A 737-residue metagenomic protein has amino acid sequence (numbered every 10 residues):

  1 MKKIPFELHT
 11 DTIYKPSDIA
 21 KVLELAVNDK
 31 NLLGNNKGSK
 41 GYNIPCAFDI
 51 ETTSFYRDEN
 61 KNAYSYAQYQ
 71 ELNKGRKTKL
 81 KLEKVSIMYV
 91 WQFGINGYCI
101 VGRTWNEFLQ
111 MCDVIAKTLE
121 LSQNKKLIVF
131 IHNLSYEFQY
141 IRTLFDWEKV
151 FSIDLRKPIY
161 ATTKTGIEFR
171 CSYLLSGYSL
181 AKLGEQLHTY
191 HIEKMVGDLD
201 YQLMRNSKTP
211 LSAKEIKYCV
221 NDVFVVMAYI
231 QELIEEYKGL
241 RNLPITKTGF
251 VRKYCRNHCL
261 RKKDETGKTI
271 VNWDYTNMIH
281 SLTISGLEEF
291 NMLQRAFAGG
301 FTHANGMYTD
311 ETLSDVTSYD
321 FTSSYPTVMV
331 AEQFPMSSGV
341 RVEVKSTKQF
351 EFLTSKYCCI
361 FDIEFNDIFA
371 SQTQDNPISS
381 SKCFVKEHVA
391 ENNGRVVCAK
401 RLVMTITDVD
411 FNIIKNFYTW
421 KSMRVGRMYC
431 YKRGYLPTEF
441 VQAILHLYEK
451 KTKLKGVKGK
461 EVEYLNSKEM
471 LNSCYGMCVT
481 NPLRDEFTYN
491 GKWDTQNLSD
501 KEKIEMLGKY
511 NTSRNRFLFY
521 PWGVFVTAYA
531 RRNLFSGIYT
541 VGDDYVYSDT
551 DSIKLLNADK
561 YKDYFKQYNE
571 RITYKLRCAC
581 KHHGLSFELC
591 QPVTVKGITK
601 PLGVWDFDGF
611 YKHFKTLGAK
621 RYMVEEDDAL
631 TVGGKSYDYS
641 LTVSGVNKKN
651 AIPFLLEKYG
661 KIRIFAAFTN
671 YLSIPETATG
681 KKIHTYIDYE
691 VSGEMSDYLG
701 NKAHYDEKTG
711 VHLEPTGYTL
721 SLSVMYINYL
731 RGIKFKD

Functional and structural regions predicted by a protein language model:
M1-I50: N-terminal accessory regions of nucleic-acid-interacting proteins
L33-R76, M88-W91: Gly/Thr-rich phosphate-binding beta-strand-loop-beta motif of the actin/hexokinase/Hsp70
G41-Y42, E71-H132, F138-D737: Conserved acidic
F55-R57, E137-Y140: Short active-site-adjacent helix-start/loop capping segments
